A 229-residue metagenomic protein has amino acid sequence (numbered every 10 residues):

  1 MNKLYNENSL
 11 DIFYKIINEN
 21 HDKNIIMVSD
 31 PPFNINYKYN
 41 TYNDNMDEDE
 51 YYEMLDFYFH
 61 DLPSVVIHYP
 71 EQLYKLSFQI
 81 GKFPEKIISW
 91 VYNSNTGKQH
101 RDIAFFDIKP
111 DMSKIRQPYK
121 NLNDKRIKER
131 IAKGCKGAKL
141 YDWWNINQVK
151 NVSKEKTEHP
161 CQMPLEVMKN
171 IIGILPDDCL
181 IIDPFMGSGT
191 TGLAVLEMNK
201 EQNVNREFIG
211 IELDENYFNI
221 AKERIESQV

Functional and structural regions predicted by a protein language model:
M1-I211, E215-F218: Core catalytic lobe of class I
L55, E226-V229: Conserved phosphoryl-transfer catalytic core
V152, I225-E226: Amphipathic alpha-helical interaction segments
A221-K222: Conserved SAM-binding loop
